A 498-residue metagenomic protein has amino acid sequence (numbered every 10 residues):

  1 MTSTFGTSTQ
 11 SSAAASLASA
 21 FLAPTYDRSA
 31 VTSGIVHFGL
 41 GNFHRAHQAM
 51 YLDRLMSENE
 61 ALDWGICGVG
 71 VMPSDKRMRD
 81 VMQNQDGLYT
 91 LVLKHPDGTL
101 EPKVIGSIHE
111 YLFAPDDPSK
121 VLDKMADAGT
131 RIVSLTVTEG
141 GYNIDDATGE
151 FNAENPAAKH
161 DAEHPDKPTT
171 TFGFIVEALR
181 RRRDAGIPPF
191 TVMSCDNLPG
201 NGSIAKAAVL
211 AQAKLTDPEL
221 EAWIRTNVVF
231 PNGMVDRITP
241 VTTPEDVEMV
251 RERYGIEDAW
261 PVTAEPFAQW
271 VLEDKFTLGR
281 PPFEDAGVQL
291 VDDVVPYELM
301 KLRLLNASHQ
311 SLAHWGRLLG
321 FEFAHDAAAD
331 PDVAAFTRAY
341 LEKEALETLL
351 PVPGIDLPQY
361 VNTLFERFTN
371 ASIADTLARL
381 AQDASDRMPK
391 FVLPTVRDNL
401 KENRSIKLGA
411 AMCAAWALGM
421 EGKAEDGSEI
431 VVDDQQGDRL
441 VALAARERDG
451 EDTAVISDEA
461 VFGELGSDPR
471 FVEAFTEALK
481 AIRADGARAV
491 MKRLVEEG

Functional and structural regions predicted by a protein language model:
T2-G498: Substrate/ligand-engaging "lid" and interaction regions
